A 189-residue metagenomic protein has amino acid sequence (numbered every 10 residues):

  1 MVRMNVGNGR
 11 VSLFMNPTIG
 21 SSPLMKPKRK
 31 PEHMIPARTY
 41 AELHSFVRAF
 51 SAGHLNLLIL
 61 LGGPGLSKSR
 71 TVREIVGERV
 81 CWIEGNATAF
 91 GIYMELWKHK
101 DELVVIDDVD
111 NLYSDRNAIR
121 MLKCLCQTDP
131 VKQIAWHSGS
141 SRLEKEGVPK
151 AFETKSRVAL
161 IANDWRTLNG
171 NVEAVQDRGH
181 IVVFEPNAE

Functional and structural regions predicted by a protein language model:
M25-A52: N-terminal pre-Walker A segment at the start of P-loop NTPase domains
G53-T71: Walker A/P-loop nucleotide-binding motif
S69-R79: P-loop NTPase Walker A phosphate-binding motif
R79-L103, D110-D115: AAA+/P-loop NTPase substrate/partner-engagement loops
D101-L103, E153-A159: Loop/turn-to-beta-strand initiation segments
L112-I119, N171: Conserved ATPase-coupling elements of RecA-like P-loop NTPase cores
R116-T154: Conserved catalytic/switch belt of AAA+ P-loop NTPases
G170-A188: A short helix-turn-beta junction within AAA+ P-loop NTPase domains corresponding to the substrate/partner-engaging
